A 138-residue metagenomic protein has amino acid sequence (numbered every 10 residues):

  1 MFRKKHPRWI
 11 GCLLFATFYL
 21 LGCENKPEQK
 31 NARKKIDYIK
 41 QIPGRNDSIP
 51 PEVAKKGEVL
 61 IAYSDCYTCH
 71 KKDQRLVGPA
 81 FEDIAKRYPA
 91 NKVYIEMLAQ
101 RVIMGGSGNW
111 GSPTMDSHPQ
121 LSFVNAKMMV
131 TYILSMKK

Functional and structural regions predicted by a protein language model:
F2-G11: Bacterial N-terminal signal peptides that target proteins for export
G11-Y19: Bacterial N-terminal signal peptides
C23-P27: Bacterial signal peptide processing site
R33-I61: Electrostatic cytochrome c docking/interface patches
Y63-K72, M129-I133: The canonical Cys-X-X-Cys-His
K71-R101: Gly/Gly-Pro-rich "capping" loops immediately C-terminal to redox-active cysteine motifs in periplasmic/lumenal
P79-I84, M104-V130: Axial heme c-ligation environment in periplasmic c-type cytochrome domains
